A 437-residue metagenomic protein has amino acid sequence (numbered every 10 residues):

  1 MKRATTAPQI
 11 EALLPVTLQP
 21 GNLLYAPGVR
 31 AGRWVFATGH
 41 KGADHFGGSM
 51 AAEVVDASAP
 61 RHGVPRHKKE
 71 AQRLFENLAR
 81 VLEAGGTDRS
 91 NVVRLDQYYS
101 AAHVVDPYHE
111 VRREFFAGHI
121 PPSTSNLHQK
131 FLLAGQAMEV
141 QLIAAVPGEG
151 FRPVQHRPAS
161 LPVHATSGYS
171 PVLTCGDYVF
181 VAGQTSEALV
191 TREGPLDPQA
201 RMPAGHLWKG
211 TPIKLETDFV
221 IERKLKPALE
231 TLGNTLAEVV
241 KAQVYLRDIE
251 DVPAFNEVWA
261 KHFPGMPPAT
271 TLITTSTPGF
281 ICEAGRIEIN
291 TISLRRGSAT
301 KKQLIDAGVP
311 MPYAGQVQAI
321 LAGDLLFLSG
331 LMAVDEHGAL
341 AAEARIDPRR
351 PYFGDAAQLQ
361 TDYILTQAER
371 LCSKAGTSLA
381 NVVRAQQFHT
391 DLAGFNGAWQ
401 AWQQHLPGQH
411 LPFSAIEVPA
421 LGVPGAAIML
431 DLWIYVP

Functional and structural regions predicted by a protein language model:
M1-E76, R80-F219, P227-K241, L246-T366 (+2 more regions): N-terminal presequence-like segments and the immediate start of the first folded domain
